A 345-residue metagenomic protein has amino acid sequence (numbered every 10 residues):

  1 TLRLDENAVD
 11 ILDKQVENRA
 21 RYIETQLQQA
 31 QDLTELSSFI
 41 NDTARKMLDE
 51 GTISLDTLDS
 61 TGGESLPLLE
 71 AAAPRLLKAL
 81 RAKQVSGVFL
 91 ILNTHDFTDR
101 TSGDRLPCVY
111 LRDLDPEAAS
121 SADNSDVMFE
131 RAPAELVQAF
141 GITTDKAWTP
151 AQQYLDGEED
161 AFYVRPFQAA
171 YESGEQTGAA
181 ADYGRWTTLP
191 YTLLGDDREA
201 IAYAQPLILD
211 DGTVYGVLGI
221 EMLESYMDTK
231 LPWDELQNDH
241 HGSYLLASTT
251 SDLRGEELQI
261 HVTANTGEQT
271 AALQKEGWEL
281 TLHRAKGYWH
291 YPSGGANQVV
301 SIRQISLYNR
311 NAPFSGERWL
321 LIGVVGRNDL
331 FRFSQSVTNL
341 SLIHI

Functional and structural regions predicted by a protein language model:
T1-A72, Q84-S86: Juxtamembrane extracytoplasmic/periplasmic/luminal helical "stalk" adjacent to the first N-terminal
E24, D42, P74-K83, L194-G195 (+1 more regions): Short regulatory alpha-helical segment in sensory/regulatory domains of signaling proteins that mediates
T34, L77, Q84-F97, H241-L246: Short, hydrophobic-rich beta-strand element in sensory/regulatory alpha-beta domains
A71-L76, T213, V217-A264: Solvent-exposed, extracytoplasmic
L92-Q153, T249-D252: GAF sensory/regulatory domain recognition with acknowledged cross-activation on helical regulatory dimers
R131-G219: Extracytoplasmic/periplasmic ligand-binding sensor regions of membrane-associated signaling proteins
D197-I220, S225, G267-S341: Extracellular/periplasmic juxtamembrane segments that couple receptor/chemosensory ectodomains to their
I343-I345: Conserved small/polar residues in nucleotide/adenosyl-binding loops
